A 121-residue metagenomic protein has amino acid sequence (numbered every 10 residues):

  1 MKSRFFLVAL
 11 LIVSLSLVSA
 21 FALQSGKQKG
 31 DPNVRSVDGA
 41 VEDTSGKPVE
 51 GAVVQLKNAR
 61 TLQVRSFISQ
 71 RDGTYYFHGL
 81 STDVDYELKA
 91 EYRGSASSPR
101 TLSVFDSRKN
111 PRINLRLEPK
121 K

Functional and structural regions predicted by a protein language model:
V8-V18: Bacterial N-terminal signal peptides
L17-S36, A40-S45, R116-K120: Beta-strand-rich domain onsets/edges
K47, A52-L56, L88, L102: Hydrophobic beta-strand segments
A59, L80, F105-S107: Hydrophobic loop/turn residues within beta-sheet-rich immunoglobulin-like superfamily modules
R60-T74: Short, acidic Ser/Thr/Gly-rich low-complexity loop/linker segments typical of extracellular and cell-surface proteins
F77-V84: Short Pro-Gly-centered beta-turn/loop motif in secreted/extracellular proteins
V84-G94: A short, solvent-exposed beta-strand micro-motif common in secreted/extracellular proteins
R93-R112: Structured interaction patches on ligand/partner-binding surfaces of diverse proteins
